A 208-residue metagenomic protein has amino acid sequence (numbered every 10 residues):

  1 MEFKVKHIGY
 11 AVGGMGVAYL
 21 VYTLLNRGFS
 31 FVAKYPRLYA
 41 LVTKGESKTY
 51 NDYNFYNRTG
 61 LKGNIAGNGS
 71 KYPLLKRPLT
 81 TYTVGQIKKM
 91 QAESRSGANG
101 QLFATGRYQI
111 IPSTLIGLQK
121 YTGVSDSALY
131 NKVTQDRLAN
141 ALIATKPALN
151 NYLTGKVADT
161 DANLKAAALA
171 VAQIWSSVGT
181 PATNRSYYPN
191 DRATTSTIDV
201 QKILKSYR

Functional and structural regions predicted by a protein language model:
E2-R27: Single-pass alpha-helical membrane anchors
T23-L129, T134-R208: Cell-wall polysaccharide-cleaving catalytic domain and substrate-binding groove, primarily in peptidoglycan/chitin
